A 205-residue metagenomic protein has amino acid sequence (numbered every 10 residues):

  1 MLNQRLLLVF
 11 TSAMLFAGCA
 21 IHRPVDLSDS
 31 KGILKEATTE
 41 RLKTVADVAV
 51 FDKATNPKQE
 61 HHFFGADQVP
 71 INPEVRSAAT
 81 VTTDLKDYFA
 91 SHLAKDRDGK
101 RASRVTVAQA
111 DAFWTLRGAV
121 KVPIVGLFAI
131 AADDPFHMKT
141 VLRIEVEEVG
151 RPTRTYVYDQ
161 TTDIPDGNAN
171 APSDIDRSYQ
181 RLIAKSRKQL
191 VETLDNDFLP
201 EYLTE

Functional and structural regions predicted by a protein language model:
M1-C19: Sec-dependent bacterial lipoprotein signal peptides
L7-L8, L15, D96, A131-D133: Residues embedded in well-ordered secondary-structure elements
C19-D87, D197-E205: A structural "domain/chain start" motif
I21-V25, D98-T155: Surface-exposed short loop/turn segments
S28, A49-D52, T106-A108, E147 (+1 more regions): A structural detector for beta-sheet-dominated domains
N56-R76, G150-T193: Short secondary-structure boundary motifs at beta->alpha junctions and helix caps
A79, T83-G99, K121, L127: Generic signature of mature, soluble extracytoplasmic domains
L85-R97, S186-Y202: Sec/Tat-exported extracytoplasmic proteins
